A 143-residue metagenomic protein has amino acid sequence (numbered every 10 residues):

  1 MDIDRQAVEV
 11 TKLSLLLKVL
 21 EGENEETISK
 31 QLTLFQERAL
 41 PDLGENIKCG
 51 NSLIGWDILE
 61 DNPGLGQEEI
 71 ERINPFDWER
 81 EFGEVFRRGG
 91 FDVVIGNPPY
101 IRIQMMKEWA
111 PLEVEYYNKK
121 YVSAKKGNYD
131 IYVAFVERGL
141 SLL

Functional and structural regions predicted by a protein language model:
M1-L143: SAM-dependent methyltransferase catalytic region
